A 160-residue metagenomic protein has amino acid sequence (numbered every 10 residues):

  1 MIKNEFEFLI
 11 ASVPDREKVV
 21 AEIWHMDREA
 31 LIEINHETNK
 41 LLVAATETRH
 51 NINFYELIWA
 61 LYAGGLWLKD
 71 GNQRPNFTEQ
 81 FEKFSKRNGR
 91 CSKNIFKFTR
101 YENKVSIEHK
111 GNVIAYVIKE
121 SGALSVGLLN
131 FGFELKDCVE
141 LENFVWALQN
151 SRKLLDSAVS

Functional and structural regions predicted by a protein language model:
I2-K3, R28: N-terminal leader/targeting segments
K3-F6, L42-C91, S125-S160: Mixed-charge, Lys/Arg-enriched low-complexity segments
I10-H36, C91-G122: Amphipathic, interaction-prone secondary-structure segments
K18, D27, L41-L42, L57 (+4 more regions): Short, intrinsically disordered, low-complexity terminal segments
